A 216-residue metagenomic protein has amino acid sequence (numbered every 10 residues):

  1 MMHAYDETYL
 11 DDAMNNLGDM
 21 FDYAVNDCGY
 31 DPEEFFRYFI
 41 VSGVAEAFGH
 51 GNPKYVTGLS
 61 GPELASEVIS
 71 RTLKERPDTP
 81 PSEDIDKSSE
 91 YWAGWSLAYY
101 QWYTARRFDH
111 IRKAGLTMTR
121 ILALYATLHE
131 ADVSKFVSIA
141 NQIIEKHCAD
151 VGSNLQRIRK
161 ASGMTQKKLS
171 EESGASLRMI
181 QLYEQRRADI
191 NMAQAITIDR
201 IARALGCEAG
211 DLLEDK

Functional and structural regions predicted by a protein language model:
L10-E67: N-terminal interaction modules that seed assembly of large macromolecular complexes
V25, R159, S170, A202: The alpha-helix within a helix-turn-helix
A65-L73, Q194-D211: DNA major-groove recognition helix of helix-turn-helix/homeodomain DNA-binding modules
N141-S162: A short, Lys/Arg-rich alpha-helix, primarily the initiator
L155, L169-S170, I180-E184, L212: Conserved hydrophobic/aromatic packing and binding residues within compact polymer-binding modules
T165, S176-M179, Q194, E208: Short coil turns linking two alpha-helices in DNA-binding domains
A175-N191: Recognition helix of helix-turn-helix/homeodomain-like DNA-binding domains that insert into the DNA major groove
